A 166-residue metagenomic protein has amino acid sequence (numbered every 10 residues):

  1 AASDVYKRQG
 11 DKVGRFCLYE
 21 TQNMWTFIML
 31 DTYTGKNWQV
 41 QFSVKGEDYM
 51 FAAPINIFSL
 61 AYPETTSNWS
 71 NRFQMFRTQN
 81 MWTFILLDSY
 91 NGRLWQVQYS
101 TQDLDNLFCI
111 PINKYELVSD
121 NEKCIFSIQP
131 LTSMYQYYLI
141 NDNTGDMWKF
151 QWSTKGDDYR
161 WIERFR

Functional and structural regions predicted by a protein language model:
A1-Y6: Short, small-residue-biased leader/transition segments that mark boundaries at the very start of proteins
R8-G10, V44-W69, T101-E122, S153-R166: Trp- and S/T/G-rich repeat-edge/linker motifs of beta-rich repeat architectures
G10-T21, E64-T78, V118-T132: Beta-propeller blade-edge signature
R15-F16, T21-N37: The feature marks the first
T26-T32, W82-Y90, Q136-D142: Short beta-strand motif characteristic of blades in beta-propeller domains
V40-Q41, V97-Q98, F150-Q151: Tandem-repeat architecture and repeat-register "anchor" residues
D146-T154: Short, exposed beta-strand-loop hairpins at the edges of beta-sheets in extracellular/periplasmic proteins
